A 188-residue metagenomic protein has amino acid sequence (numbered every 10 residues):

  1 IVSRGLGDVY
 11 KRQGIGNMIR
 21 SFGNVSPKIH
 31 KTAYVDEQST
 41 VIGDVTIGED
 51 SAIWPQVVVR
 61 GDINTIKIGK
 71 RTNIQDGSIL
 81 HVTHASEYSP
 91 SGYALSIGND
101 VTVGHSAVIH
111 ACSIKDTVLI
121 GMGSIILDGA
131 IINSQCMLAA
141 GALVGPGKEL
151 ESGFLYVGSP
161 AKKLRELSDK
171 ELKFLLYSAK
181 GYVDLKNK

Functional and structural regions predicted by a protein language model:
I1-Q13: Single conserved hydrophobic/aromatic residue that forms the stacking wall/gate of nucleotide- or nucleobase-binding
G14-K28, Q56, D62-I97, H105-K188: Glycine-rich hexapeptide-repeat left-handed beta-helix
M18-I53: N-terminal segments that cap or nucleate solenoid repeat domains
D36, G61-D62: Thr-Gly-centered strand-to-loop micro-motif
T102: Short proline/glycine- and basic residue-enriched helix-capping loop/turn segments at helix->loop/beta transitions
